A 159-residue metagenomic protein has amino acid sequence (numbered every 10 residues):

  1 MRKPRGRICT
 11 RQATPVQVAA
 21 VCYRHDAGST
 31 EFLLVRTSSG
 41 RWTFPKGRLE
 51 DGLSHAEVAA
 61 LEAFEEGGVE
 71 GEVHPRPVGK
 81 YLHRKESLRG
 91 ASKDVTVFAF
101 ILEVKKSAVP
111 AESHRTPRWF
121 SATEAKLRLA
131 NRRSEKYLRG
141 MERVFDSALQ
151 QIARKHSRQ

Functional and structural regions predicted by a protein language model:
M1-A27: Acidic, metal-coordinating catalytic segment for phosphate/diphosphate chemistry, firing primarily on the Nudix
P15-V18, S39, S92-V97: Short connector loops at helix/strand junctions that flank enzyme active sites, especially segments positioning acidic
A19, E31, T116: Conserved beta-strand and immediately adjacent loop positions that scaffold enzyme active sites
D26-E31, L88-S92: Short, solvent-exposed loop/turn segments that connect beta-strands within catalytic domains and beta-strand-rich
L33-R36: Short, acidic/hydrophobic/Gly-rich beta-strand patch recurrent on exposed beta strands that often constitutes part
T43-G47: A short gly/proline-enriched turn/hairpin at secondary-structure junctions
L49-K136: Unchanged
L127-Q159: Charged phosphate-binding loop/patch that engages nucleotide di/tri-phosphates or the phosphate backbone of nucleic
